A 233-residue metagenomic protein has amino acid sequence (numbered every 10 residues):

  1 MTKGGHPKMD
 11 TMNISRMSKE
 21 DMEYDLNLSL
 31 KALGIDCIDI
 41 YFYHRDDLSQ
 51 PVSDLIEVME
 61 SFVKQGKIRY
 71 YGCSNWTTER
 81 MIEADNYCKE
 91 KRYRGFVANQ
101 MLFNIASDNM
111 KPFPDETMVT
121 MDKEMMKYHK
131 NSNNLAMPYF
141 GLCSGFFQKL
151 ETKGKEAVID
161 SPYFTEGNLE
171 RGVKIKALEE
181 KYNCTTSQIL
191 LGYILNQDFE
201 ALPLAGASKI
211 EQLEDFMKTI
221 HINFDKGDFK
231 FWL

Functional and structural regions predicted by a protein language model:
M1, F42, G72-C73: Outer-envelope exported proteins of Gram-negative bacteria
M1-K8, A98-N104: A short, structured active-site edge motif that brings together acidic residues
P7-E23, H44, L48-Q50: Active-site mouth loops of central-metabolism enzymes
T11, Y41, A157-S161: A short, mixed-charge helix-start or loop-turn motif at secondary-structure junctions
S15-L33, I82-N86: Short, acidic/polar
L30-P51: Active-site groove signature of glycoside hydrolases
P51-L233: Beta/alpha (TIM)-barrel catalytic core signal, keyed to glycine-rich beta->alpha loops juxtaposed to Asp/Glu that bind
